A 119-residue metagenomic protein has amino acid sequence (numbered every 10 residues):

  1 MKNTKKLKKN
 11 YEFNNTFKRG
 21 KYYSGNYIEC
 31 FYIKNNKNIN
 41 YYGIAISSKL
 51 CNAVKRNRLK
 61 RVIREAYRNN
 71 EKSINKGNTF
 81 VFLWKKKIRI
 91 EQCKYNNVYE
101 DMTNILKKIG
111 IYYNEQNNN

Functional and structural regions predicted by a protein language model:
M1-N119: Positively charged, solvent-exposed patches that mediate nucleic-acid binding
